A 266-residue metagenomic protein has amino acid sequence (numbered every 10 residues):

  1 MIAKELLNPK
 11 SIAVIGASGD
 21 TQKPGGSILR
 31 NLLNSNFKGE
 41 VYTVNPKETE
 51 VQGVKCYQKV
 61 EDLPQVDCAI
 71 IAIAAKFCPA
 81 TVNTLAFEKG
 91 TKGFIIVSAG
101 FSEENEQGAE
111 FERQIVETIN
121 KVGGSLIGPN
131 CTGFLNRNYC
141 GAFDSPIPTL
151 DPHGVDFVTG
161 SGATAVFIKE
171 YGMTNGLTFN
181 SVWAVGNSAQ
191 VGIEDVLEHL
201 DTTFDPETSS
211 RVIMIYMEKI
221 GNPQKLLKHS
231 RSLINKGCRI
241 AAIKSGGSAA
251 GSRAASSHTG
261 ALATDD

Functional and structural regions predicted by a protein language model:
M1-D266: Catalytic-core regions of core metabolic enzymes, especially those transforming organic acids/acyl-group intermediates
